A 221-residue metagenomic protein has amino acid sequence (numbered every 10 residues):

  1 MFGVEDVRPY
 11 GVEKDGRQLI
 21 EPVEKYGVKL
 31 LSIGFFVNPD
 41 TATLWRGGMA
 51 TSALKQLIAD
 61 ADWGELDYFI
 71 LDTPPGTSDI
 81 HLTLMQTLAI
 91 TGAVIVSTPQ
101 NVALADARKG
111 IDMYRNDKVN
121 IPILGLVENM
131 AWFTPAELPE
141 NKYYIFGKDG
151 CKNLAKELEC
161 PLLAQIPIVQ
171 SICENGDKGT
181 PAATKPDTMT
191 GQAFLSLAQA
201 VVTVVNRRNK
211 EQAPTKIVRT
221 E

Functional and structural regions predicted by a protein language model:
M1-F36, D40: Phosphate-binding loop that captures ATP/GTP phosphates
F2-D6, K55-D62, S78, M85 (+7 more regions): Signal for well-folded cores of large energy- and translation-related assemblies
Y26-K29, G64-F69, G92: Loop/turn-to-beta-strand initiation segments
G34-L84: Phosphate-binding/switch loop-helix module in NTP-utilizing enzymes
G47, T51-K55, N101-R108, I145-K152 (+1 more regions): Amphipathic alpha-helical transducer elements in NTP-driven molecular machines
D67-Y68, P74-E174: Conserved catalytic-core segment of NTP-binding enzymes
I121, Y144-Q170, P186-E221: C-terminal accessory "lid"/substrate-recognition subdomains
G176-T190: C-terminal boundary of histidine-terminating zinc-finger modules
